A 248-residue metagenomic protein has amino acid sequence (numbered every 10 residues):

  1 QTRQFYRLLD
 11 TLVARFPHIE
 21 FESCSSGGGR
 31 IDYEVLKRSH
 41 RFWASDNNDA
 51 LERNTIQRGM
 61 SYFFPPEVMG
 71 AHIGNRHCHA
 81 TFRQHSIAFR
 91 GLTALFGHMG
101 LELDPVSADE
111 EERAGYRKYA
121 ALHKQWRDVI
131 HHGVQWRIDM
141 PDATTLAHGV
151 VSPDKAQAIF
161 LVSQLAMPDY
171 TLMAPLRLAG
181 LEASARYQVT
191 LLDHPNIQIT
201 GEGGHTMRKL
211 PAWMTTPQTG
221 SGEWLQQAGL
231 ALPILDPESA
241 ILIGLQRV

Functional and structural regions predicted by a protein language model:
T2-V106: Glycan-recognition surfaces
L12, H85, G149-P153, L178-L181 (+1 more regions): A general structural signal for short secondary-structure junctions and capping/turn motifs
V13-E20, K124, D128, L165-P168: Hydrophobic alpha-helix feature that most strongly marks membrane-spanning transmembrane helices and their immediate
F21, A94, F160, V189 (+1 more regions): Hydrophobic, well-ordered secondary-structure elements that form the walls of internal hydrophobic environments
S23-D32, D109-R113, W136-T144: A glycine-rich phosphate-binding loop feature that marks nucleotide/adenosyl-phosphate handling sites
A88-D139: Catalytic cores of secreted or luminal carbohydrate-active enzymes
M140-A183: Carbohydrate-binding surface patches
A166-V248: C-terminal beta-sandwich/jelly-roll accessory domains of carbohydrate-active enzymes
